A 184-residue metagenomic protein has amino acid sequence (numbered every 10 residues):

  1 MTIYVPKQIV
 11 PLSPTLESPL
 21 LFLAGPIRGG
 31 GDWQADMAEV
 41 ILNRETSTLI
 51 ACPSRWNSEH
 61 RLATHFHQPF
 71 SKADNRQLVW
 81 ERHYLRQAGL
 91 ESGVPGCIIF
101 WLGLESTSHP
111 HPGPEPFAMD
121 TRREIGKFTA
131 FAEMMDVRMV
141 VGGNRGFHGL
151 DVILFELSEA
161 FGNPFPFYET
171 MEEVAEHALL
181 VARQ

Functional and structural regions predicted by a protein language model:
M1-Q184: Conserved catalytic or regulatory cores that recognize and/or transform ribose-phosphate-containing ligands
